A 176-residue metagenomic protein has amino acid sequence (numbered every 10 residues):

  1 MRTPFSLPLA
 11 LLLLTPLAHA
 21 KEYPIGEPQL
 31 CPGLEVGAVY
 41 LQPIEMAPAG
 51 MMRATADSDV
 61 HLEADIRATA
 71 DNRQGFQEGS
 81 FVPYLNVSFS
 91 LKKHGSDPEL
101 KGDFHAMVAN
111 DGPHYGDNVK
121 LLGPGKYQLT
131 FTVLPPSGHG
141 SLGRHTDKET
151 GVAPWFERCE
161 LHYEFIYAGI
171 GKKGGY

Functional and structural regions predicted by a protein language model:
R2-A10: Sec-dependent signal peptide recognition, specifically the positively charged N-region followed immediately by
T15-L17: N-terminal signal peptide c-region/cleavage motif recognized by signal peptidases
K21-A56: Short, compositionally biased P/S/T/A/G/V-rich stretches that sit at domain boundaries
A56-S58, F76-V87: Short coil-to-beta strand junction motifs in C2/discoidin
L62-G79: Short amphipathic, basic-aromatic surface patches that mediate peripheral association with negatively charged
G95-D103: Surface-exposed loop/edge segments in extracytoplasmic proteins
D103-S137: Short, solvent-exposed, Trp/other aromatic-anchored flexible loops in extracytoplasmic proteins
L134-T146: Short acidic/polar inter-strand loop motif in beta-rich domains
